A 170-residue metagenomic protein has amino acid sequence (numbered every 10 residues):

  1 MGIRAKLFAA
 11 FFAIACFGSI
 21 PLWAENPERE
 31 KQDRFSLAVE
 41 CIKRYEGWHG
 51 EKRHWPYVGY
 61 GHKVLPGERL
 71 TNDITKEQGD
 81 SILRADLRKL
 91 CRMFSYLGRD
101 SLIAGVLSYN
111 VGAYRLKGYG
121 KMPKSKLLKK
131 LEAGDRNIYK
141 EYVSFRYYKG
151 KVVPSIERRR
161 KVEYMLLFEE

Functional and structural regions predicted by a protein language model:
G2-L7, F11, I20-H49, H62 (+3 more regions): Long, amphipathic alpha-helical surface segments
A13-A15: Core hydrophobic alpha-helical transmembrane segments of single-pass membrane proteins
E40, P56, L102: Residue-level detector of short, conserved catalytic/binding motifs and their immediate flanks
H54-V58, H62: Early exported N-terminus immediately downstream of N-terminal targeting peptides
S95-D100: Structural motif
S101-R115: Short N-proximal segments of mature Sec-exported proteins
